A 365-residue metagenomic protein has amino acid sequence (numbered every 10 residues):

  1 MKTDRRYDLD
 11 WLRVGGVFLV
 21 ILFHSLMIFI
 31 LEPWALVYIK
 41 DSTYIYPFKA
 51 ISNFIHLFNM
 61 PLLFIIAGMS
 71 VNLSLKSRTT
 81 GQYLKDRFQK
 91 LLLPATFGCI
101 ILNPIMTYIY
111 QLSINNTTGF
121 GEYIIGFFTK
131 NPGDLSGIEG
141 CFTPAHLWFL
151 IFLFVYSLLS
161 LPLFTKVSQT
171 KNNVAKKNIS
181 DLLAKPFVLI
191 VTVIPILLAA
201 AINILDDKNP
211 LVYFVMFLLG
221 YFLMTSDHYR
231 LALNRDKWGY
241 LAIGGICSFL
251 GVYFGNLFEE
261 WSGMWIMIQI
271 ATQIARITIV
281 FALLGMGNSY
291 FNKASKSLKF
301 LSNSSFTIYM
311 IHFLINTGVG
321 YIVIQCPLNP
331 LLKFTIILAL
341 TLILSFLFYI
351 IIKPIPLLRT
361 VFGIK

Functional and structural regions predicted by a protein language model:
M1-N209, K299, Q325-K365: Membrane-cytosol interface segments of multi-pass membrane proteins, especially ER/Golgi lipid-handling enzymes
D4-G16, K85, Q89, L233-G245 (+2 more regions): Functional transmembrane helices that form membrane-embedded active or gating regions
L19-L22, L62-F64, M216, L223 (+3 more regions): Hydrophobic residues within membrane-embedded alpha-helical segments of Major Facilitator Superfamily
F48-P61, I138-F152, L198-F217, A232-Y240 (+1 more regions): Interfacial loop-to-helix transition and helix-capping segments at the boundaries of transmembrane helices
A67, V155, L159, L163 (+4 more regions): Transmembrane alpha-helical segments
T79-K85, M224-R235: Hydrophobic, small-residue-rich membrane helices and short re-entrant helix-turn-helix hairpins that build
G98, G244-I355: Alpha-helical transmembrane segments of multi-pass integral membrane proteins
